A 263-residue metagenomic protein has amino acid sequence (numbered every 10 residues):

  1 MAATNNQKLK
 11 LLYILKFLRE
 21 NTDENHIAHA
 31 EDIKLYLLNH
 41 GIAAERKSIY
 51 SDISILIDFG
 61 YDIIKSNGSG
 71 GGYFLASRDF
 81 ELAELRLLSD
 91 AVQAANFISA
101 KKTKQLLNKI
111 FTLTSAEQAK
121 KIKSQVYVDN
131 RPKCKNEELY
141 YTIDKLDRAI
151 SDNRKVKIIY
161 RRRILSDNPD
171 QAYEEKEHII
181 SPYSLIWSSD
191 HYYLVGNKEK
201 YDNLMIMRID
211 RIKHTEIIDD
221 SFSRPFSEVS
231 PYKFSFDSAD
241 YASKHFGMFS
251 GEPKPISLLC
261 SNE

Functional and structural regions predicted by a protein language model:
M1-A91, Y173: Short, basic/aromatic recognition patches that contact phosphate-bearing ligands
L9, L194-E263: Surface-exposed, charged, gly/pro-rich loop-and-adjacent secondary-structure segments at domain edges
I14, L88, N153, L185 (+2 more regions): A residue-level signal for conserved active-site and pocket-lining positions in enzyme catalytic cores
S69-G71, D190-H191, D210: Beta-strand-connecting loop/turn residues
E81-D167: Bulky hydrophobic/aromatic content
R148-M205: Loop-centered beta-sheet repeat module
